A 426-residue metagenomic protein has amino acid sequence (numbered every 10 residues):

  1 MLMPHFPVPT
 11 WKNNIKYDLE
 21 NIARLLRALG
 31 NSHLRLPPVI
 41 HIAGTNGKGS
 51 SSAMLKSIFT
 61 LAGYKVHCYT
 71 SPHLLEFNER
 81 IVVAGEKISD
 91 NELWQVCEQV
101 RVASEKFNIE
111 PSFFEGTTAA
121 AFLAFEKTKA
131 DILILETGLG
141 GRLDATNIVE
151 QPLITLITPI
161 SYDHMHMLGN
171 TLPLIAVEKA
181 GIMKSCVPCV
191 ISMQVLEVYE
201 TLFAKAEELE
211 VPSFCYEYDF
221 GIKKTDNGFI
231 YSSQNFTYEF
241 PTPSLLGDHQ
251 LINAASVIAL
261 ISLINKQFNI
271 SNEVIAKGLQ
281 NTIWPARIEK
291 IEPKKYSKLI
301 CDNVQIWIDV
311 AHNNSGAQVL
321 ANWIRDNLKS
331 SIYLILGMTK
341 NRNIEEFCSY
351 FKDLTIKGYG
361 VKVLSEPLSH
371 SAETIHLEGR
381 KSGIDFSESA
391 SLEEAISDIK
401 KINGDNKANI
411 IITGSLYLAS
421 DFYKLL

Functional and structural regions predicted by a protein language model:
M1-N13: Charged, amphipathic alpha-helical linker segments immediately N-terminal to NTP-binding catalytic cores
N13-I15, L19, L26-P37, L61-E150 (+2 more regions): ATP-dependent carboxylate-amine ligase catalytic core
L36-P38, K127, I132-T137, L143-L156 (+3 more regions): Nucleotide phosphate-binding/pyrophosphate-handling subdomain across enzymes that bind or process nucleotide phosphates
P38, I42, S50-H67: A conserved segment at the C-terminal end of the G1
Y69-P72, S192-M193, K205-K224, S244-D248 (+6 more regions): Beta-strand->loop->alpha-helix junctions that form or flank phosphate-binding loops in nucleotide-handling enzymes
P72, T117-M167, Y199-E239: Extended acidic/charged loop-beta regions that coordinate divalent cations and stabilize anionic phosphate/carboxylate
V195-K205, E210, T225, D302-I308 (+2 more regions): C-terminal helical cap/extension that packs against the catalytic core of soluble nucleotide-cofactor enzymes
